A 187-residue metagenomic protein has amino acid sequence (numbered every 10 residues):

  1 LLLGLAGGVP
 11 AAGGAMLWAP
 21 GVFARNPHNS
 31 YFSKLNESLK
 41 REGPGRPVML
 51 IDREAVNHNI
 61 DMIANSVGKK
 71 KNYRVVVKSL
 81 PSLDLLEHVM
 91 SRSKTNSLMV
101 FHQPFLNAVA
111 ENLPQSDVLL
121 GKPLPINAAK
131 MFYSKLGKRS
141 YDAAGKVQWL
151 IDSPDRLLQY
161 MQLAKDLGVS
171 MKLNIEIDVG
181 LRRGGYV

Functional and structural regions predicted by a protein language model:
L1, L50, N57, L163-S170: Charged interaction patches that mediate protein-protein contacts
L1-W18: N-terminal export signals
P10, G68-K69, S82, P125: Alpha-helix initiation/capping motif
A15-M49, R53-D61: C-terminal segment of N-terminal export signals and the immediately downstream linker at the start of the mature
F23-F32, N72-V77, G168: Short low-complexity stretches enriched in small and charged residues
L39-E54, V67-R74, S116-G121: Glycine-rich phosphate-binding "P-loop"
R74-V187: Active-site-proximal beta-alpha core segment in soluble small-molecule metabolic enzymes
